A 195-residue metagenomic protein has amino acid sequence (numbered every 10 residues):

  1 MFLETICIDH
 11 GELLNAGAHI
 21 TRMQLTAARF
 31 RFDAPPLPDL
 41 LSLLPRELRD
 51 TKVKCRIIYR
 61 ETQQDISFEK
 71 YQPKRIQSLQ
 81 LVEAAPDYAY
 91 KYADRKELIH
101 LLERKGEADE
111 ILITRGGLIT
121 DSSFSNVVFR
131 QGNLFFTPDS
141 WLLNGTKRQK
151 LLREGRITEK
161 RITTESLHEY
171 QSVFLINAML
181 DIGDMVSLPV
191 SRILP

Functional and structural regions predicted by a protein language model:
M1-L118, L134, S140-P195: Conserved alpha/beta cores of soluble small-molecule-handling proteins
T120-S125: Short beta-strand/strand-turn micro-motif
F129-R130: Short beta-strand-to-turn element immediately C-terminal to the catalytic PLP-Schiff-base lysine in fold type I
